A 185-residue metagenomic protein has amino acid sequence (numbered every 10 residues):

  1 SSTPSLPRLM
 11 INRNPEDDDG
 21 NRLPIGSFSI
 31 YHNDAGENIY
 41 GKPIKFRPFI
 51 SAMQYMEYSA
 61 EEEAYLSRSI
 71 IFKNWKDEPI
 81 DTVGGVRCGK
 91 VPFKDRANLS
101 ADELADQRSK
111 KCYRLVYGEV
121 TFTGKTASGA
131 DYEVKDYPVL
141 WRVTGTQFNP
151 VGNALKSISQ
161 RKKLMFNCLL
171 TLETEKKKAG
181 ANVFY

Functional and structural regions predicted by a protein language model:
S1-Y132, A179-V183: OB-fold ssDNA-binding interfaces and closely related basic DNA-contact patches used across DNA replication/repair
C112-F184: Extended serine/threonine-enriched, polar tracts that run as long, contiguous segments within proteins
